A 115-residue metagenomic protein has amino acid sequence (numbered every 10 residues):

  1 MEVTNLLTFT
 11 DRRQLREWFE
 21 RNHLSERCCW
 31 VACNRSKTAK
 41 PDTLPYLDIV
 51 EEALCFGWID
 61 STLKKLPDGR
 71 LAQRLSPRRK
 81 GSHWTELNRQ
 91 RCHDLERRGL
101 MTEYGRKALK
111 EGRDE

Functional and structural regions predicted by a protein language model:
M1-E115: Charge-dense, helix-prone N-terminal extensions
